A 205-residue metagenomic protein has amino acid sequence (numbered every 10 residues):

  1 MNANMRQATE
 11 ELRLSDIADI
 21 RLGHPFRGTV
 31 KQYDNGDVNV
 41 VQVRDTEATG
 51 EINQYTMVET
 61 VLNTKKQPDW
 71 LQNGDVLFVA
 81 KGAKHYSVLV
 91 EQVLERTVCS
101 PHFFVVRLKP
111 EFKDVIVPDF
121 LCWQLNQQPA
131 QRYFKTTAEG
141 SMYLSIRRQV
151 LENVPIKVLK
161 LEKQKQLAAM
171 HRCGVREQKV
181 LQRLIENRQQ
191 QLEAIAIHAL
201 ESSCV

Functional and structural regions predicted by a protein language model:
M1-V30, V158-V205: Non-catalytic DNA-recognition/assembly elements of restriction-modification systems
S15-T29, D45-N73: Sequence-specific dsDNA recognition surfaces
V30-V38, D69-L71, L89-H102: Short, surface-exposed loop/turn microsegments at beta-strand edges and helix-strand junctions
K65-K66, V93, S141: A structural connector/turn signal
A80-W123: A short beta-sheet element
T97-H102, G140-K165: A short glycine-rich beta-alpha junction/loop motif
V115-E152: Short, positively charged
